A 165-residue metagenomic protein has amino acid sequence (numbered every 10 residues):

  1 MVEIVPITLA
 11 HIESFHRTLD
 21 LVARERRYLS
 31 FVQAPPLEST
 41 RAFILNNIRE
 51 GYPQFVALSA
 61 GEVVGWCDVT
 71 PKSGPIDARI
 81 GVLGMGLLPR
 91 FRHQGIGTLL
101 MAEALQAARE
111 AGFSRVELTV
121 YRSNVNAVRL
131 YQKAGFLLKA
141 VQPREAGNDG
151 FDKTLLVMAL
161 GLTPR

Functional and structural regions predicted by a protein language model:
V2-R17: A short beta-loop-alpha structural element at the N-terminal edge of CoA-dependent acyl/N-acetyltransferase catalytic
L9-A10, L21-A23, R27-R90, M101-E103 (+2 more regions): Acetyl-CoA-dependent GNAT
V56, D68, V82-G86, G95 (+3 more regions): Conserved beta-strand segments that form the floor/walls of ligand-binding pockets within enzyme and binding domains
M101, A108-T119: Conserved GNAT acetyl-CoA-binding A-motif
E117-Y121, Q132, L137-T154: Conserved catalytic-core motifs of GNAT/GCN5-like acyltransferases
D152-R165: Terminal substrate-recognition subdomain of acyl/acetyltransferases
